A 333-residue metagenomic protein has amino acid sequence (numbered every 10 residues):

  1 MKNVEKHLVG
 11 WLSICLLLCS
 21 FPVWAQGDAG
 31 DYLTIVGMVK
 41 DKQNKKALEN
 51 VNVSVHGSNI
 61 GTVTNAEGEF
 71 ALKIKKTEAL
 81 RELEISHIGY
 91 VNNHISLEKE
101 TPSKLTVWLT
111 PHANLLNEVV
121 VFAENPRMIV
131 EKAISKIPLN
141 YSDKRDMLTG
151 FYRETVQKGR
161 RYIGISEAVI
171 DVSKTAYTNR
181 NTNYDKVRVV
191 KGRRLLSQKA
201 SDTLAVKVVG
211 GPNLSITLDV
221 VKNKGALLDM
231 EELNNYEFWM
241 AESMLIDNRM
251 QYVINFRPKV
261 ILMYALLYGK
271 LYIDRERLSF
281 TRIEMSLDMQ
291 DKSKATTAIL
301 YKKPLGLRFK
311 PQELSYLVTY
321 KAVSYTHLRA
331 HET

Functional and structural regions predicted by a protein language model:
W11-S20: Bacterial N-terminal signal peptides
W24-T34: Beta-strand-rich domain onsets/edges
Y32-L48: Structural motif
V55, E82-I95: A short, solvent-exposed loop/turn motif at the edges and junctions of modular extracellular/periplasmic domains
N59-E69: Short, acidic Ser/Thr/Gly-rich low-complexity loop/linker segments typical of extracellular and cell-surface proteins
L72-A79: Short Pro-Gly-centered beta-turn/loop motif in secreted/extracellular proteins
A113-L267, K292: Structured extracytoplasmic
T326-T333: Conserved small/polar residues in nucleotide/adenosyl-binding loops
